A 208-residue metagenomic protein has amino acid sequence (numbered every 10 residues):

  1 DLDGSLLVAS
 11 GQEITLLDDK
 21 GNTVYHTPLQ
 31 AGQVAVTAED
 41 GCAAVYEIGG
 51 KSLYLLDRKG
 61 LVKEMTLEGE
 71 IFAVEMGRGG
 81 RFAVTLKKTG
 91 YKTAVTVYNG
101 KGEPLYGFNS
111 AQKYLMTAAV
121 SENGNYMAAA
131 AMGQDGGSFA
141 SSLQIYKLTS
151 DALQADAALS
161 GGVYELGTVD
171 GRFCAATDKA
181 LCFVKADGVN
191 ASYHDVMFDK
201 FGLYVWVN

Functional and structural regions predicted by a protein language model:
D1, L29-G41, G69-R78, Q112-E122 (+2 more regions): Repeated scaffold domains used in trafficking and secretory/extracellular systems, primarily beta-propellers
D1-G41, V45-G49: N-terminal "mature head" segments of proteins
L6, A43, F82-A83, G124-M127 (+1 more regions): Hydrophobic beta-strand positions that form the internal "hydrophobic ladder" of WD40/Gbeta-like beta-propeller blades
A9, Y46, T85-L86, A129-A130 (+2 more regions): Residue-level marker for isolated small/hydroxyl-bearing positions within beta-strands of beta-sheet-rich domains
E13-T15, K51-L55, G90-T96, D135-I145 (+1 more regions): Structural motif
K20-P28, K59-T66, E103-N109, D151-A157 (+1 more regions): A short beta-strand motif characteristic of beta-propeller blades
A44-S110: A generic tandem-repeat structural signature
D135-N208: Extracytoplasmic/luminal low-complexity segments enriched in Pro/Gly and acidic/polar residues that act as flexible
